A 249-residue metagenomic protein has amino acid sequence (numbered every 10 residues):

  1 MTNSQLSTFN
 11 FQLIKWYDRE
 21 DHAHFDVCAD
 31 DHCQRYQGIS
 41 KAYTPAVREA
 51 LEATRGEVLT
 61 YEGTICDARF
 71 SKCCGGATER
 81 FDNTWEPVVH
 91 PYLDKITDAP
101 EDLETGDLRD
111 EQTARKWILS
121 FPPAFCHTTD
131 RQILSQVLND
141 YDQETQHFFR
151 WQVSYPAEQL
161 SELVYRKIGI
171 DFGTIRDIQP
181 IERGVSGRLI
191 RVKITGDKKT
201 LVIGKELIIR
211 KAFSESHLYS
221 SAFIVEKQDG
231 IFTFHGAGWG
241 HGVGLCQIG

Functional and structural regions predicted by a protein language model:
M1-S4, F9-G249: Conserved, single-site charged/polar hotspot
